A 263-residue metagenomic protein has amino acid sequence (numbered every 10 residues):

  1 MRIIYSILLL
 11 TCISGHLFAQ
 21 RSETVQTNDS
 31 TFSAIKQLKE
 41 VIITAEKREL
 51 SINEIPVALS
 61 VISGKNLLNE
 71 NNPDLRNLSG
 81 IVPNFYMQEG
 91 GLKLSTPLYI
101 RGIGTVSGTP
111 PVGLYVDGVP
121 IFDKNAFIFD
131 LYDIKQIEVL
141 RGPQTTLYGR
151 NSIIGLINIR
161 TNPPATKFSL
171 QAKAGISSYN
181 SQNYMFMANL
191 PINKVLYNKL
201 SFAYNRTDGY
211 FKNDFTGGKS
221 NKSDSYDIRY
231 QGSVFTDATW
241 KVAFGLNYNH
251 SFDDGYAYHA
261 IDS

Functional and structural regions predicted by a protein language model:
R21-N66: Short, acidic, small-residue-rich periplasmic hinge/interaction motif at the N-terminus of Gram-negative outer-membrane
T44, R76-V119: Extracytoplasmic beta-strand/coil segments of soluble accessory domains associated with Gram-negative outer-membrane
K47, I55-P73, Y99-G102, F122 (+1 more regions): Short, polar/charged loop or turn motifs at beta-strand boundaries
L59, L67, L78-S79, I137-G142 (+2 more regions): Non-catalytic regulatory/gating segments with a bias toward low-complexity or hydrophobic composition
T96, D123, Y132-K135, T146-N213 (+1 more regions): Outer-membrane beta-barrel translocator/receptor signature
D117-P143: Short acidic/polar hinge/loop motifs at secondary-structure boundaries that mediate gating or recognition
P191-L196, V234-W240: Outer-membrane beta-barrel strand-turn architecture
K241-S263: Flexible loop and strand-edge segments within Gram-negative outer membrane beta-barrel domains
